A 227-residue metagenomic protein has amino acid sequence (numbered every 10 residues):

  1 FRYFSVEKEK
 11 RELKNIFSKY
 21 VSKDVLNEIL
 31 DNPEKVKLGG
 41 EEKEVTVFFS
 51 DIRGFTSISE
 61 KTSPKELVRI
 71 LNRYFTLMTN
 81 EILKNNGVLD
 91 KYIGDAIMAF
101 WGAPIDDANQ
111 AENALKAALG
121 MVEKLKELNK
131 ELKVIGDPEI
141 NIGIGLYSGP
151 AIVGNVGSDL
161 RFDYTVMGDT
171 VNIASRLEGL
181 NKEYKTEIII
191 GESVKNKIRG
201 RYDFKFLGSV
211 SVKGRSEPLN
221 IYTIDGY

Functional and structural regions predicted by a protein language model:
F1-E42: Regulatory cytosolic signal-relay segments
Y3, K19-K23, M121-K124, L128-E131 (+4 more regions): Conserved, well-folded catalytic cores of nucleic-acid-processing and energy-transducing macromolecular machines
F4, R11, T56-S57, S175: Charged alpha-helical signal-transmission linkers that cap and connect PAS-family sensory domains
S22, D51, G214: Short, conserved phosphate/pyrophosphate- and ester-handling motifs at nucleotide-, phospho-/glycolipid
E34-K116, Y164: Catalytic NTP-binding/metal-coordinating core of nucleotidyl cyclase/transferase enzymes
V47, I97, I142-S148, I221: A structural signal for short, well-ordered beta-strand segments
L71-G87, A103-I144, S148, D169-K182: Alpha-helical scaffold within the catalytic cores of cyclic-nucleotide enzymes
A151-V153, A174, L180-Y227: Cytosolic regulatory/linker segments at or just downstream of nucleotide-handling modules in signal-transduction
